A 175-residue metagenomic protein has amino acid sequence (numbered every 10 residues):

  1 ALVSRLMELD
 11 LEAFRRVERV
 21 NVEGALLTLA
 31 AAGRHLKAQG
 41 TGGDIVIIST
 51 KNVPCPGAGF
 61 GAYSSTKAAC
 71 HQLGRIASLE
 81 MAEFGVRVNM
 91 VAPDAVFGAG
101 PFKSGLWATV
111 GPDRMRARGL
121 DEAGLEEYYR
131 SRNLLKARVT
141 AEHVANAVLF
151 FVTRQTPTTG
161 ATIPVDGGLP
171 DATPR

Functional and structural regions predicted by a protein language model:
M7-L27, V46, C70, L135: Catalytic Tyr-X3-Lys loop
L9, P56-S64, I76: Active-site loop-to-helix junction immediately N-terminal to the catalytic Tyr of the SDR YXXXK motif in Rossmann-fold
V20-G40, S78-L79, T153: Amphipathic alpha-helical dimer-interface segment in Rossmann-like NAD(P)H-dependent oxidoreductases
L29, T66, G74: Active-site helix of classical SDR
T50: Residue(s) in the substrate-gating loop at a strand-loop-helix junction that position the organic substrate next
A82, R87, T158-G160: Short, small/polar-rich loop/turn modules that mediate ligand/substrate recognition or access, typified
V96-R132, P174-R175: A glycine/serine/threonine-rich, flexible loop-to-helix segment that serves as the NAD(P) cofactor-binding "lid"
L134-V165, P170: C-terminal substrate-recognition "lid" of short-chain dehydrogenase/reductases
